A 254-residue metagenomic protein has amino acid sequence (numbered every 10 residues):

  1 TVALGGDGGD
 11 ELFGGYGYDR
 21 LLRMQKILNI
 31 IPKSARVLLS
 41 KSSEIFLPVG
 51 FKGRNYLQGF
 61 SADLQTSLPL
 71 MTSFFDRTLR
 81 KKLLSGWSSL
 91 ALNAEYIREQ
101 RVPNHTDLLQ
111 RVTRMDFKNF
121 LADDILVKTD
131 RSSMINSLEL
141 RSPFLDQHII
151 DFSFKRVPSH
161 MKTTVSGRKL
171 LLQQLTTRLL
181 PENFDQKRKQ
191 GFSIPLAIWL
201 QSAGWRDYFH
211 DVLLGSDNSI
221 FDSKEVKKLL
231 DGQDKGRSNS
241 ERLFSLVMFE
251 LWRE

Functional and structural regions predicted by a protein language model:
T1-G50, F120, L126-I149: Active-site adenylate/phosphate-handling loop in enzymes that bind or generate adenylated species
V2-L4, G53-E254: Adenosyl-5′-phosphate
